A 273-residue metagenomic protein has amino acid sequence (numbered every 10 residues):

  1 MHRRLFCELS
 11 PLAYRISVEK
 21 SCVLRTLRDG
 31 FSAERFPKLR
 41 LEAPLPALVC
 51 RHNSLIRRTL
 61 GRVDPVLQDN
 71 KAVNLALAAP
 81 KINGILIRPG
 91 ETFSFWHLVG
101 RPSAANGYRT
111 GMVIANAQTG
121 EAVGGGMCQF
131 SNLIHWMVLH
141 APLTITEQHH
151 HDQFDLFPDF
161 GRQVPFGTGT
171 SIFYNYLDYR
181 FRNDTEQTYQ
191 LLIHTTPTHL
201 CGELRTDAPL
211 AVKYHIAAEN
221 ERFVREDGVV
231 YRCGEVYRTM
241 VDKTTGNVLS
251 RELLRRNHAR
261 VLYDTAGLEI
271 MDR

Functional and structural regions predicted by a protein language model:
M1-R273: Well-ordered beta-sheet/strand-loop patches within structured domains
